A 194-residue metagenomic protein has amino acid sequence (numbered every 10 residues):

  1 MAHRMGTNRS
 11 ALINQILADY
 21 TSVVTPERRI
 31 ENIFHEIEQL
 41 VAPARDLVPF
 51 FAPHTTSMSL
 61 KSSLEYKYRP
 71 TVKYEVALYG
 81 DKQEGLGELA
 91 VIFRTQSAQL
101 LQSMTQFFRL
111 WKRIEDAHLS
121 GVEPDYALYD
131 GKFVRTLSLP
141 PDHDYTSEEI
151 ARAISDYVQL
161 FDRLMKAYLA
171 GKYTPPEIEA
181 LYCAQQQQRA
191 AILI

Functional and structural regions predicted by a protein language model:
M1-A2, L17: Short amphipathic alpha-helix starts
H3, T7, T25, Q188-I194: Terminal, compositionally biased segments
T7-I30: Short, basic amphipathic alpha-helical segments that act as recognition/interaction helices in nucleic-acid-binding
Q15-L17, L40-A42, L119-S120: Short, surface-exposed, polar/charged, turn-prone segments marking secondary-structure boundaries
S22-T55: Short, positively charged interaction helices/loops
V48-L101: Amphipathic, interaction-prone secondary-structure segments
R94-I194: Charged, low-complexity intrinsically disordered regulatory/assembly segments
